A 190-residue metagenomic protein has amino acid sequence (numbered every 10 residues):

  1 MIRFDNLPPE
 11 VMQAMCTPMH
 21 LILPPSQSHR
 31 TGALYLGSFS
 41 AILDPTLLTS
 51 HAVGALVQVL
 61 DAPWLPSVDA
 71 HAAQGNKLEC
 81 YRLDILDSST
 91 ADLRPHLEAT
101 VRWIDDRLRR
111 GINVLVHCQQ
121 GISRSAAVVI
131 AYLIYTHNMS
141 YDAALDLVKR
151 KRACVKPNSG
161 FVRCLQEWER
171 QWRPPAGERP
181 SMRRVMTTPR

Functional and structural regions predicted by a protein language model:
M1-M15, G32, E98-V114, Q120-I122 (+1 more regions): PTP/DSP superfamily signal
L21-A70: Glycine-rich, flexible N-terminal cofactor/catalytic loop recognition
Q27-R30, L47-A52, A72-K77, R107-R110 (+2 more regions): Intrinsically disordered, low-complexity regulatory regions enriched in Ser/Pro/Gly/Thr and acidic residues
Y35-G37, A55-Q58, E79-D84, L115-H117 (+1 more regions): Beta-strand cores of modular interaction/reader domains in eukaryotic scaffold and signaling proteins, especially PDZ
G37-A41, T46-T49, L86-L93, L97 (+3 more regions): Amphipathic alpha-helical protein-protein interaction segments
I42, D61-S67, Q74-R110, Y135: Short polar/charged helix/loop
L48-H51, V68-A72, P95, V128-V129 (+1 more regions): Short coil/turn segments at secondary-structure boundaries
